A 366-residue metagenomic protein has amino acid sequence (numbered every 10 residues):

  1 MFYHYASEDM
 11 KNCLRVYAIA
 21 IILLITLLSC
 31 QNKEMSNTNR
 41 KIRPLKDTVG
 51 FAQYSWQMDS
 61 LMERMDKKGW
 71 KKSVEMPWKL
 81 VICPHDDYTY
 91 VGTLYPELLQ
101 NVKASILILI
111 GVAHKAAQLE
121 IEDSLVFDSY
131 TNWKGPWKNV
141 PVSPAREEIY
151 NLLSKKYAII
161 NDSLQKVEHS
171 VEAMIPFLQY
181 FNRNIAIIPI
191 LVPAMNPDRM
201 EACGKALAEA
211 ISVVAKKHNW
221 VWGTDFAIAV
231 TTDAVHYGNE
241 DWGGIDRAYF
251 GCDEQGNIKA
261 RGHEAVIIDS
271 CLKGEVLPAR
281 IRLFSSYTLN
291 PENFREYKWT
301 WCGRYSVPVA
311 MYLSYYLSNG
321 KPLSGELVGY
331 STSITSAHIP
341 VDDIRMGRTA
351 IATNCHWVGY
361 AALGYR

Functional and structural regions predicted by a protein language model:
A6-A18: Bacterial N-terminal signal peptides that target proteins for export
A20, H218-W220, T353-C355: Generic marker of residues within folded, mature protein domains
L23: Phosphate- and other anionic-substrate recognition elements at nucleic-acid/protein interfaces
L27-S29: C-terminal motif of bacterial Sec signal peptides marking the signal peptidase cleavage site
E34-P308, Y312, Y316, K321 (+1 more regions): Active-site histidine-anchored catalytic micro-motif
Y316-R366: Long, Lys/Arg- and hydrophobic-enriched amphipathic alpha-helices
